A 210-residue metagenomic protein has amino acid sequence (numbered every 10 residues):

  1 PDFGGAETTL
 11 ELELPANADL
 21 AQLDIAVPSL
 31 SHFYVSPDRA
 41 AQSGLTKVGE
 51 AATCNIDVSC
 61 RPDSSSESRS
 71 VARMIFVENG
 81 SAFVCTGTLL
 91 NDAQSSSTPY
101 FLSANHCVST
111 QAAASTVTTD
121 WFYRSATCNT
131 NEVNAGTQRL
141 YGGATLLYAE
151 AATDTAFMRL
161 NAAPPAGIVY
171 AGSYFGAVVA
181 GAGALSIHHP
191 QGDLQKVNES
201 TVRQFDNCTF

Functional and structural regions predicted by a protein language model:
F3-F210: Serine endopeptidase catalytic core focused on the charge-relay Asp
